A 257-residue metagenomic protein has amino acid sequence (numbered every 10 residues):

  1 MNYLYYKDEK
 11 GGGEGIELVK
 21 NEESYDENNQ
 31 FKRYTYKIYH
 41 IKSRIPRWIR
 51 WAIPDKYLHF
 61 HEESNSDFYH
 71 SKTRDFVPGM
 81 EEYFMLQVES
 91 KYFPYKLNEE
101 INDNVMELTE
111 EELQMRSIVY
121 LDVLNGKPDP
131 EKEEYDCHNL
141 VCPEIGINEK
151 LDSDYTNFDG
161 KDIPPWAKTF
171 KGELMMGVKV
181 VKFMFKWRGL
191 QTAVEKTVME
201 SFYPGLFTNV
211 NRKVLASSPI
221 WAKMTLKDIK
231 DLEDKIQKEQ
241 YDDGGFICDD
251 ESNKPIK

Functional and structural regions predicted by a protein language model:
M1-K257: Eukaryotic helix-grip
